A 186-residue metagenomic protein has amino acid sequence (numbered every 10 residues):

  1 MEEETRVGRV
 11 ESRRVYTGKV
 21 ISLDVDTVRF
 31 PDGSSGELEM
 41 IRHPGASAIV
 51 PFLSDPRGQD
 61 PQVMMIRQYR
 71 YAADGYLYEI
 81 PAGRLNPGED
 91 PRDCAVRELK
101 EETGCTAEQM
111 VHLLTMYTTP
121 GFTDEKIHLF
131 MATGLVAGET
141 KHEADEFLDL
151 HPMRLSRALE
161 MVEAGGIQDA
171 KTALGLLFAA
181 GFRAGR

Functional and structural regions predicted by a protein language model:
E2-V7, E11, L38-I41, V50 (+3 more regions): Conserved Nudix-box catalytic region and its N-terminal flanking loop in Nudix hydrolases and closely related
E11-V50: Acidic, metal-coordinating catalytic segment for phosphate/diphosphate chemistry, firing primarily on the Nudix
G18, A72, T119-F122: Short glycine/serine/proline-enriched coil/turn segments at secondary-structure junctions
S22-D26, Q62, Y76, K126-H128 (+1 more regions): Short beta-strand micro-motifs in enzyme catalytic cores
P31-S34, G45-S47, S54-D60, Y71-A72 (+1 more regions): Short, charged/polar surface micro-motifs in flexible loops or helix N-caps
G36, S47-A48, P56, R84-A170: Unchanged
L176: C-terminal boundary of histidine-terminating zinc-finger modules
G181-R186: Generic C-terminal helix-cap and adjacent flexible tail
